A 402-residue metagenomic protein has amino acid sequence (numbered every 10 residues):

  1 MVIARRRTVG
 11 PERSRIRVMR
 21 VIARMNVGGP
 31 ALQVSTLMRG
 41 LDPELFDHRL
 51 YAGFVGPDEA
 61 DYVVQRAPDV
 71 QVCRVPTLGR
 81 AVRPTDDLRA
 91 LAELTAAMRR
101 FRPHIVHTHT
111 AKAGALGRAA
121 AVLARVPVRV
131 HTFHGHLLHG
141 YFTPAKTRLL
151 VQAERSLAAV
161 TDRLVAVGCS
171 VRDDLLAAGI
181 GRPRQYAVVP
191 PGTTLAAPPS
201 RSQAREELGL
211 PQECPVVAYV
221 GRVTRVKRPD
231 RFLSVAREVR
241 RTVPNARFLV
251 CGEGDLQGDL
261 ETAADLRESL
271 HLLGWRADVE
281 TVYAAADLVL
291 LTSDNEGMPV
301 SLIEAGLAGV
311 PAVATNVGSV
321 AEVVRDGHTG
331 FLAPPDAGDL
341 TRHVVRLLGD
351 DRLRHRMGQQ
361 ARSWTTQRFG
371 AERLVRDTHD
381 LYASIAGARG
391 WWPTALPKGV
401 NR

Functional and structural regions predicted by a protein language model:
V2-R6, G10, I16, R20-G28 (+1 more regions): N-terminal strand-loop element at the rim of the active site of nucleotide-sugar-dependent glycosyltransferases
I3-R5, E59-Q65, A197-P211, V216 (+2 more regions): A short helix/loop element that forms part of the nucleotide-sugar donor recognition site in Leloir-type
A31-T36, P215, Y219-E238, D255-D259: A conserved mid-protein helix/loop that constitutes part of the nucleotide-sugar donor-binding site
A159-Q185, T193: A short, active-site helix/loop in glycosyltransferases that binds the activated sugar's phosphate group
W275, D294: Aromatic "clamp/platform" in nucleotide-sugar-dependent glycosyltransferases that forms part of the donor/acceptor
P311-A314, V324: Short hydrophobic beta-strand element within catalytic cores of glycosyltransferases and related nucleotide-activated
D326-G327, F331-G338, R346-D351: Conserved acidic donor-binding segment of nucleotide-sugar-dependent glycosyltransferases
R346, L353-R368, L374-D380: A short, well-ordered alpha-helix in the C-terminal region of glycosyltransferases
